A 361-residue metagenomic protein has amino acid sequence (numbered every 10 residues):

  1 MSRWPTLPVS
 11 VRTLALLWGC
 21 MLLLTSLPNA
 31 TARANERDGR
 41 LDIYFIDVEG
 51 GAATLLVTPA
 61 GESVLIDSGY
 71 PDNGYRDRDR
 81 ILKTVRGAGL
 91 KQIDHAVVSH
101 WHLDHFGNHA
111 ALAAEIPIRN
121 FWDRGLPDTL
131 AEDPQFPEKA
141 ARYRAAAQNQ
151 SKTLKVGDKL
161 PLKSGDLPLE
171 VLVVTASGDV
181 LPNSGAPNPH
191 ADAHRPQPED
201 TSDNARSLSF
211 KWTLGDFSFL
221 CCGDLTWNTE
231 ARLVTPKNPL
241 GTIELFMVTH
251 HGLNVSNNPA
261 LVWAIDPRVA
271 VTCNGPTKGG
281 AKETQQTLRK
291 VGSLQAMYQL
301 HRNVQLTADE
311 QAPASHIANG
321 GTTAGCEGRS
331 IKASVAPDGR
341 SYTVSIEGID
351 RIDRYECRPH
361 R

Functional and structural regions predicted by a protein language model:
M1-V11: N-terminal secretory signal peptides that target proteins for export/translocation
R3, S26-R361: Non-globular, low-confidence helical/coil segments that flank catalytic cores
T13-S26: Bacterial N-terminal signal peptides
